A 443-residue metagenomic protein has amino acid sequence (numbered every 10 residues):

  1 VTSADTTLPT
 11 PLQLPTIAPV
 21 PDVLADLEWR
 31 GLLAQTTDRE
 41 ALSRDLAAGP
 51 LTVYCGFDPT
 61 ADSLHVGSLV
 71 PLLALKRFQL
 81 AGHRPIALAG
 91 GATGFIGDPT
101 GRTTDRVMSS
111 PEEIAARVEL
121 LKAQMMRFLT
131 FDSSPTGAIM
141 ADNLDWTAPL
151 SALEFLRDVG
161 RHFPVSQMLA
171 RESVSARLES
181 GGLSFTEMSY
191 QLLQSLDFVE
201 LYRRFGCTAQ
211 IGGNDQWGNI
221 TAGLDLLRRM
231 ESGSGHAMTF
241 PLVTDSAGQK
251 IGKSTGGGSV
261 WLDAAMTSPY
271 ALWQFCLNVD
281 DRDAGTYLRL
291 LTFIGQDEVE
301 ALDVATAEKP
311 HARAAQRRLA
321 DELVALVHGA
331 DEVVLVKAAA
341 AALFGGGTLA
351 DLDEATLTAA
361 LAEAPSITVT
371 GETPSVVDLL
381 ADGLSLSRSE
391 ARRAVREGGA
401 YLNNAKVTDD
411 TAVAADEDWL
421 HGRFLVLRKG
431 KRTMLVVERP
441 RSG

Functional and structural regions predicted by a protein language model:
V1-L8: N-terminal acidic, proline/glycine-rich, low-complexity intrinsically disordered segments
P9-V53: Positively charged, low-complexity intrinsically disordered leader regions
R30, S43, S110-V118, A123 (+1 more regions): Divalent-metal (Mg2+/Mn2+/Ca2+)-assisted nucleotide/phosphate chemistry catalytic cores
T36, L42-P99, Q210-W217: N-terminal catalytic cores of NTP/NDP-binding nucleotidyl/phosphoryl-transfer enzymes
P71-F78, L201, N219-L227, L323 (+1 more regions): Buried hydrophobic packing segments
G97-G101, L150-L156, Q249-T255: Short acidic, glycine/serine/threonine-rich loops at helix termini
P99-A115: A charged helix-plus-loop insertion that forms the helical arch/lid used to bind and gate nucleic-acid substrates
R229-G443: Conserved nucleotide- and phosphate/pyrophosphate-binding catalytic cores in adenylate/nucleotidyl-handling enzymes
